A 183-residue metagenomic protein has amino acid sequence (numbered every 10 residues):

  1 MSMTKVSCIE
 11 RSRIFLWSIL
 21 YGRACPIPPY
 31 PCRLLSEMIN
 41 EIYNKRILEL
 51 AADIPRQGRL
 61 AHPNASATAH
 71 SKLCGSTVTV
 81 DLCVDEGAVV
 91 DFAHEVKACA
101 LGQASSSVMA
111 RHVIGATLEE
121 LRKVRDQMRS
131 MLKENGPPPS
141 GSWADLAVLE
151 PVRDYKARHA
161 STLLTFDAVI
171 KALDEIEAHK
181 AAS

Functional and structural regions predicted by a protein language model:
S2-R13, W17-S18, C25: Low-acidity, Ser/Thr- and Arg-rich intrinsically disordered low-complexity segments
L16, L20, L34-L35: Leucine-biased recognition of intrinsically disordered, low-complexity hydrophobic segments
P26-E37: Short, Lys/Arg-enriched N-terminal segments with co-localized hydrophobic residues within the first ~10-30 amino acids
S36-K45, V80, F92: Basic/polar, acidic-poor N-terminal "presequence/leader" segments that form or can form short amphipathic helices
S36-N40, E49, R56, R129-S183: C-terminal binding/interaction regions
E41, K45, Q103, L118 (+2 more regions): Electropositive phosphate-/nucleotide-binding environments in soluble metabolic enzymes
L50, I54-V96: Structured beta-strand/loop patches that form or line metal/cofactor-binding pockets in enzymes
C83-V90, H94-Y155: Active-site- and interface-proximal helix/loop "cap" or "latch" segments in soluble metabolic and energy-transducing
